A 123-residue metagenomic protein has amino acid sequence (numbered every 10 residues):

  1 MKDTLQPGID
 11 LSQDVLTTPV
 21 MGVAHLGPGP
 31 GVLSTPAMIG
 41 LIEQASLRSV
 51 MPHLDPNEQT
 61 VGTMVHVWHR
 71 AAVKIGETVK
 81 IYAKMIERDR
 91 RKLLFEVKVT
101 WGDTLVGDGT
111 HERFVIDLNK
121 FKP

Functional and structural regions predicted by a protein language model:
M1-S34: Catalytic strand-loop segment that frames the active site of acyl-thioester-processing enzymes
P7-I9, I75, K84-P123: HotDog/MaoC-like acyl-thioester-processing domains
Q13, T63-V65, I81, F95 (+1 more regions): Hydrophobic residues positioned within well-ordered beta-strands of beta-sheet architectures
L16-T17, H69, V115: Hydrophobic residues in beta-strands and at strand termini
T17, G62, M85-I86: A structural signal for short, hydrophobic beta-strand segments that form beta-sheets in beta-rich/all-beta domains
T35-I39: Conserved N-terminal beta-strand and adjoining loop/helix that marks the start of the Nudix/MutT-like hydrolase domain
L47-K80: Hydrophobic beta-strand-centered segment that forms part of the acyl-chain substrate-binding groove
